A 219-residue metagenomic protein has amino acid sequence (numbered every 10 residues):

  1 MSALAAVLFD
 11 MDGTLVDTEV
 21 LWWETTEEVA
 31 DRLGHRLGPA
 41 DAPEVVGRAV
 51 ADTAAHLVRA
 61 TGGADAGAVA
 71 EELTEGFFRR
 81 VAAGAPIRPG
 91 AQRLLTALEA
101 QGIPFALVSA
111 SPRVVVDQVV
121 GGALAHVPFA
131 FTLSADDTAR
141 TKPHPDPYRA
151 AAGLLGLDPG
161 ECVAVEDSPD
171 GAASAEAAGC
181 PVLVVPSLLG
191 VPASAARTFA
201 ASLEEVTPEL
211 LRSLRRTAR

Functional and structural regions predicted by a protein language model:
M1-A5, T96, P112-R219: Asp-based, Mg2+/Mn2+-dependent phosphohydrolase catalytic module
S2-Q101: N-terminal helical cap/lid subdomain that shapes the substrate entry/recognition surface in HAD-like hydrolases
T14, S109-S111: Conserved phosphate-coupling serine/threonine residues in phosphotransfer and NTP-handling enzymes
D17, L107, V165-E166: Short beta-strand scaffold positions
I87, V108, R140: Residue-level marker of regulatory loop/turn positions in helix-turn-helix DNA-binding domains and in histidine
P104-S109, L124: Hydrophobic, well-structured mid-protein blocks that either form specific transmembrane helices
